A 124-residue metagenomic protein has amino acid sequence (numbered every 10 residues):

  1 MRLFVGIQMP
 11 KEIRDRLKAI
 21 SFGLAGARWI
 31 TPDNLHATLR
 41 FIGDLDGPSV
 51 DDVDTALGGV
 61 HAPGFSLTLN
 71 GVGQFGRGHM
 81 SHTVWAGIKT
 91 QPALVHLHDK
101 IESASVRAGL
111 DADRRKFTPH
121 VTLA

Functional and structural regions predicted by a protein language model:
M1-A124: Histidine-dependent nucleotide/RNA phosphoesterase domain, centered on the 2H-phosphoesterase fold with its duplicated
